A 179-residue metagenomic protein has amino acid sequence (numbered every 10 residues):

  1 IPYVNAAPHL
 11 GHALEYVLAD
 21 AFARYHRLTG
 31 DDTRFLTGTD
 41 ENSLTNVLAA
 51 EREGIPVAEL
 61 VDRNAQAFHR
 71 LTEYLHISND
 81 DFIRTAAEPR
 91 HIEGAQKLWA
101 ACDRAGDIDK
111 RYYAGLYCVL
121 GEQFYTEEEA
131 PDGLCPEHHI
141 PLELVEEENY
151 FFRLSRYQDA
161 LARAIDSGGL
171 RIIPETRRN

Functional and structural regions predicted by a protein language model:
I1-N179: N-terminal, positively charged nucleic-acid-binding surface of large information/translation enzymes
